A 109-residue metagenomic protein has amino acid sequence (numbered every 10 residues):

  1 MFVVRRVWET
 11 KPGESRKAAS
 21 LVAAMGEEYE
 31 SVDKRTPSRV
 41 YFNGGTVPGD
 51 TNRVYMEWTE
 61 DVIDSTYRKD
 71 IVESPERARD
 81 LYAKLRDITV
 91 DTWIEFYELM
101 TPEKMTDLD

Functional and structural regions predicted by a protein language model:
F2-W8: Active-site-flanking beta-strand signature of metal-NTP-handling nucleotidyl enzymes and homologous cyclase-like
V3, D50-R53: Short, surface-exposed coil-to-beta transition loops
R6, M56-E57: Conserved RNP beta-strands of RNA recognition motif
E9-S20: Short, surface-exposed ligand-recognition loops at beta-strand->loop->(often short) alpha-helix junctions that present
K11-G13, D61-I63, T101: Short coil/turn motifs at secondary-structure junctions
A24-R39, D50, E57-F96: An amphipathic, aromatic/His-enriched active-site/gating alpha helix that lines ligand/cofactor pockets
Y41-T46: Short, solvent-exposed loop/turn elements at beta->coil junctions and helix N-caps that rim active or binding pockets
F96-D109: Acidic/histidine-enriched, glycine/proline-rich intrinsically disordered or flexible terminal extensions
